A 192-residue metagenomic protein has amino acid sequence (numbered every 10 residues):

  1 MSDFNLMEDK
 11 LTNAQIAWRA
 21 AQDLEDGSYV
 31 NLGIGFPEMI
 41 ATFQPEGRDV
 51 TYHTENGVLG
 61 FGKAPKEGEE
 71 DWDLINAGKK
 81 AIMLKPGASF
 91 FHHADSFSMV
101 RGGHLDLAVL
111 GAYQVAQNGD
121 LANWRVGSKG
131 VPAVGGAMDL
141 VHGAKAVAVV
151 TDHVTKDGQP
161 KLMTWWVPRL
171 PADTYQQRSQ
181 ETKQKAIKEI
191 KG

Functional and structural regions predicted by a protein language model:
S2-K85: N-terminal active-site beta-alpha-beta segment that forms phosphate/nucleotide-binding and substrate-recognition loops
S2-N5, L11-Q15, K66-G192: Conserved phosphate- and dinucleotide-binding cores of soluble alpha/beta proteins, encompassing both enzyme active
